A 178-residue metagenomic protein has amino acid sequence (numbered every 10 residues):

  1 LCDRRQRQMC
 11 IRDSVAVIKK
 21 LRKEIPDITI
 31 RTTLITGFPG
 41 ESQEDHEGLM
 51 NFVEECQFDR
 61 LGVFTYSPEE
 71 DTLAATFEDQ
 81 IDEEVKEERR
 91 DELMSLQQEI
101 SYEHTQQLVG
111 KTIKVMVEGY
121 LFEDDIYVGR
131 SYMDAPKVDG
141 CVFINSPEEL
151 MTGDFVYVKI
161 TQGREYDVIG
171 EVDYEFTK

Functional and structural regions predicted by a protein language model:
L1-I11: Single conserved hydrophobic/aromatic residue that forms the stacking wall/gate of nucleotide- or nucleobase-binding
D3, S42, D82: Short, conserved glycine- and acidic-residue-centered signature motifs in active-site or ligand-binding loops
R4-R5, E70-F77: A short acidic, helix-capping loop that chelates divalent metal ions and anchors anionic groups
Q6, D27, D124: Conserved catalytic motifs of the protein kinase core domain
R12-T72, E92-S101: Conserved C-terminal portion of the radical SAM core fold that forms the substrate/S-adenosylmethionine-binding
T76-K178: Terminal RNA-binding accessory module
